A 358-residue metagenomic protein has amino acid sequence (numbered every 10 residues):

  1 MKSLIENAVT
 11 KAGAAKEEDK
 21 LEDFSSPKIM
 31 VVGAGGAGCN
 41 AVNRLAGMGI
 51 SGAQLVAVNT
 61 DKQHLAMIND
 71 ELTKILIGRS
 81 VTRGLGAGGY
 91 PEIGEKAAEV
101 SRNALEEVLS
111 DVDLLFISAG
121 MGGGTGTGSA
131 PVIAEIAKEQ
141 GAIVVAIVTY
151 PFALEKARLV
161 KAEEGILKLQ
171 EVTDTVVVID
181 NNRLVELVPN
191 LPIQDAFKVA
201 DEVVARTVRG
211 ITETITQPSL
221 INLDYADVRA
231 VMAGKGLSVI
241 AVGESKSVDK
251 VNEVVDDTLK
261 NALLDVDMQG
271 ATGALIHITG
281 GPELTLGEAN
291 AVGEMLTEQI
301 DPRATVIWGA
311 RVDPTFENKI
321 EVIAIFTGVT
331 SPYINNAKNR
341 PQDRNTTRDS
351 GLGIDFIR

Functional and structural regions predicted by a protein language model:
M1-R358: Tubulin/FtsZ superfamily GTPase core signature
